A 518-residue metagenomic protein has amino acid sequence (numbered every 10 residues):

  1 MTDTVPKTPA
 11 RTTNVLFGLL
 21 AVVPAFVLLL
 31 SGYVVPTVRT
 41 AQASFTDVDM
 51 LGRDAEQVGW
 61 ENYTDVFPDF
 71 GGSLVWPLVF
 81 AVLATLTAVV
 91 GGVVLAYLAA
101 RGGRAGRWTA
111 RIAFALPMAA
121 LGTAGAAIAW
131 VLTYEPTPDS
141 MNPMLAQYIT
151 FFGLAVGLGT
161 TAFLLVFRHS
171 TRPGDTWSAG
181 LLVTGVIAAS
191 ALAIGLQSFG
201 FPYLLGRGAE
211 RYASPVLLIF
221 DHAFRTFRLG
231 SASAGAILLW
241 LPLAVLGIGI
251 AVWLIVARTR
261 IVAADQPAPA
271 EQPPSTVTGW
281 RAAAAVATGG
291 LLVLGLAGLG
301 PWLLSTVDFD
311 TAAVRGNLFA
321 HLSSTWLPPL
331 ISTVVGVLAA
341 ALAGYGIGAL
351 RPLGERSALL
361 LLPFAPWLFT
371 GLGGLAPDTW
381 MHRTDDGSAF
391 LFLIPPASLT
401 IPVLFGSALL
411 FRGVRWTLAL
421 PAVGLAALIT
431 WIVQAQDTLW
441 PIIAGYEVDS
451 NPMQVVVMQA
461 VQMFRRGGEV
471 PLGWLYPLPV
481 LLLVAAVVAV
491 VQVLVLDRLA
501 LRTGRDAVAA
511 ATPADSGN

Functional and structural regions predicted by a protein language model:
T2-N518: A hydrophobic, multi-pass inner-membrane permease signature
